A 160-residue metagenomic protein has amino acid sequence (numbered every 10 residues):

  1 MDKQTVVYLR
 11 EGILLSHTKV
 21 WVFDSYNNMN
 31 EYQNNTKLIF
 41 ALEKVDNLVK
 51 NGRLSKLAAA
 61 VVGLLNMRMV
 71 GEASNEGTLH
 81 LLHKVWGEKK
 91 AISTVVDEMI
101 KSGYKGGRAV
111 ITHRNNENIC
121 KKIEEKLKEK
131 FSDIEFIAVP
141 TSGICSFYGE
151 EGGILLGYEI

Functional and structural regions predicted by a protein language model:
D2-Y8, G12-I160: Mixed-charge interfacial surface used for oligomerization/domain docking and macromolecular partner engagement
